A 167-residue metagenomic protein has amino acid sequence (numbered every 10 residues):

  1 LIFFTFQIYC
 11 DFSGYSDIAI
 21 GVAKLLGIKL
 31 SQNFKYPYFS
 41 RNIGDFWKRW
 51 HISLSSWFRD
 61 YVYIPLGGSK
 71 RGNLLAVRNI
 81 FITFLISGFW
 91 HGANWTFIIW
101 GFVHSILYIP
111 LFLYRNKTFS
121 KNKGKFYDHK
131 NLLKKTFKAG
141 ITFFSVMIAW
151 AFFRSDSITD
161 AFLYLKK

Functional and structural regions predicted by a protein language model:
L1-K167: Membrane-embedded transmembrane alpha-helical bundles that form the catalytic cores of multi-pass lipid-modifying
